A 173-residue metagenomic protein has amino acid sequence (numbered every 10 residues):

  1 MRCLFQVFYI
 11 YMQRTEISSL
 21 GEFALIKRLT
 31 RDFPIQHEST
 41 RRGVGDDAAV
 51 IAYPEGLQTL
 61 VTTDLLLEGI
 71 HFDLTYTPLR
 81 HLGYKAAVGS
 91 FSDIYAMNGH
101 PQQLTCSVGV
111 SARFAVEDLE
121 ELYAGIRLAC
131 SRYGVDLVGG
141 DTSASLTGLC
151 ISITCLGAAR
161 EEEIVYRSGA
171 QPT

Functional and structural regions predicted by a protein language model:
V7-P78, M97, C106, A124-C130: Extreme N-terminal cap/leader segments of soluble proteins
R42, L74-G89, F114-A124: Glycine-rich anion/phosphate-binding loops
G43-D46, S90, P101, G148: Short Gly/Ser/Thr- and Asp/Glu-enriched loop/turn motifs at secondary-structure junctions
V50, S90, N98, L137 (+1 more regions): Residue-level signal for inorganic ion chemistry
L66, P101-P172: Glycine-rich anion-binding loops of enzyme active sites
A86-M97, C130-Y133: A short, N-terminal amphipathic alpha-helix
